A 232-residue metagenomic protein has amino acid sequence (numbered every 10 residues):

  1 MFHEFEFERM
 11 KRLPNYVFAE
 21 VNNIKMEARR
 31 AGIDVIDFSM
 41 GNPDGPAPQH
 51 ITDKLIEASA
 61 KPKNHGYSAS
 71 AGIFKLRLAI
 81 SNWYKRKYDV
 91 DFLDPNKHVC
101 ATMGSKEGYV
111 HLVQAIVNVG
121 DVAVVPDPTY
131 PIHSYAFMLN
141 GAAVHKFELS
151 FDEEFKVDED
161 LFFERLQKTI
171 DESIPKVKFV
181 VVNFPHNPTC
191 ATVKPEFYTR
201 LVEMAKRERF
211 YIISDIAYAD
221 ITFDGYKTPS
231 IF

Functional and structural regions predicted by a protein language model:
F2-G104, H111: N-terminal small-domain helix-loop-helix segment of the aminotransferase-like
V21-K25, H133, L201, I231: Aromatic/hydrophobic pocket-lining residues that form π-stacking "cages" and hydrophobic walls in ligand
A28-A31, N140, R207-E208: Helix C-cap/helix->beta junction micro-motif
Y109, I132, A219-I221: Catalytic P-loop NTPase motifs of RecA-like helicase/translocase cores
A115-F137: Conserved PLP-anchoring active-site segment centered on the Schiff-base-forming lysine
L139-H145: A short helix-loop-beta submotif of the ANL/AMP-binding
H145, F151-T228: Active-site phosphate-binding strand-loop segment of PLP-dependent enzymes
